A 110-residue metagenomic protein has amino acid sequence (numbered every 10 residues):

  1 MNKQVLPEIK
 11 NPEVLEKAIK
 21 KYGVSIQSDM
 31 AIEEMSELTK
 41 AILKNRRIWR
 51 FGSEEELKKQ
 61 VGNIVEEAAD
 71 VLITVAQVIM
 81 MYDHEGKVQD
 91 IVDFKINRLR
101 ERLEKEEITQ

Functional and structural regions predicted by a protein language model:
M1-Q110: Flexible "arm" and connector segments at domain edges
